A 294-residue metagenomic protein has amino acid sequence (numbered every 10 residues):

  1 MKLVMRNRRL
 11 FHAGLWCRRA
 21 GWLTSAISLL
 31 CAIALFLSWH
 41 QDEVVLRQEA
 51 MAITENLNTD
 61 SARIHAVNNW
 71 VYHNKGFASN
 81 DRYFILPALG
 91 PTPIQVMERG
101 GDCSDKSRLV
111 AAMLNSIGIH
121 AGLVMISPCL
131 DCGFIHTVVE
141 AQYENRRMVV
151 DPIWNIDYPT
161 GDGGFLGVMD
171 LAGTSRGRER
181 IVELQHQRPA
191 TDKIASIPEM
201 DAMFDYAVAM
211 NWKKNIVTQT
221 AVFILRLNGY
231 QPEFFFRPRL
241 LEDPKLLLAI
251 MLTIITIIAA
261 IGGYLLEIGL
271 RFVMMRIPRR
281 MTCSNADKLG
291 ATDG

Functional and structural regions predicted by a protein language model:
M1-I53, D293: Linear, non-domain "peripheral" regions
K2-C17, I216-A249, I277: Membrane-proximal basic amphipathic "stem/tether" segments
K2-F11, R19-W22, V139, Y143-R147 (+2 more regions): Short flexible/disordered coil segments
G21-A34, E233-G294: C-terminal single-pass membrane-anchor helix
A32-G101: Secondary-structure boundary elements
S104: Soluble catalytic regions of membrane-associated enzymes that act on cell-envelope and secretory-pathway components
R108-V182: Hydrophobic/aromatic-rich core segments of domains that either
I156-Y158, D162-F234: Extracytoplasmic/lumenal ectodomains and periplasmic regions of secretory and membrane proteins
